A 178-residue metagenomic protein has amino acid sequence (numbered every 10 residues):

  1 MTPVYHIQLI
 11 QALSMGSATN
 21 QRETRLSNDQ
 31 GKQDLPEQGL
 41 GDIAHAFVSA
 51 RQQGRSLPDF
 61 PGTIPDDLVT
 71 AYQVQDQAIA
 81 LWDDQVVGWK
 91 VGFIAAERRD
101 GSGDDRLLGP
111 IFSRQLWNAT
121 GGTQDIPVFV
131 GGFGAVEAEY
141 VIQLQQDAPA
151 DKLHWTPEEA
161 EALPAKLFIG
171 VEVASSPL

Functional and structural regions predicted by a protein language model:
M1-S17: Short, intrinsically disordered or compositionally biased N-terminal tails of bacterial proteins
T2, G16, T24-R25, Q30 (+1 more regions): Short linear motifs centered on Gly/Pro in flexible linkers and helix caps
G31-L178: Catalytic-core "active-site belt" of small-molecule-metabolizing enzymes, emphasizing His/Asp/Glu-rich regions
